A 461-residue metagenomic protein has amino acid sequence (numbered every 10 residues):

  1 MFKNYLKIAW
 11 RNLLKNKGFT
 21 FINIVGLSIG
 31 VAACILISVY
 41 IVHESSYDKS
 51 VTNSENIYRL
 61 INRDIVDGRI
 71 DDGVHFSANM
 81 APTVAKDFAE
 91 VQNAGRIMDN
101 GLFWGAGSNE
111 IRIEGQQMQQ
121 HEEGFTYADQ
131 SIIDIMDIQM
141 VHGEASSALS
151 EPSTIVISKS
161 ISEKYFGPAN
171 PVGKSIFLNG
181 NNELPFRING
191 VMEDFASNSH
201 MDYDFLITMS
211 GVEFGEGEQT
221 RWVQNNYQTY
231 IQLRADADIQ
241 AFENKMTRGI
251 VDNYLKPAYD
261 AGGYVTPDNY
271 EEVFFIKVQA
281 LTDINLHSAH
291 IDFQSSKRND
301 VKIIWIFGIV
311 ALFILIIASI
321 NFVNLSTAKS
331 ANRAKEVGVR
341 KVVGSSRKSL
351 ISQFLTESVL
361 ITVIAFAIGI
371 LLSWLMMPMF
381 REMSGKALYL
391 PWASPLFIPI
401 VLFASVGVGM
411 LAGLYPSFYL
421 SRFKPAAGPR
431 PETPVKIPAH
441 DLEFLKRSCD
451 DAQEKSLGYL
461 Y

Functional and structural regions predicted by a protein language model:
M1-R11, K15, V51, L102 (+4 more regions): Membrane-helix entry/capping segments
L6-I22, G26, A318-I361, R422-T433: Intracellular coupling helices
N16-S45, A439, E443-G458: Short, strongly hydrophobic transmembrane alpha-helices
A32, L36, K277, V359-R422 (+1 more regions): Small-residue-rich transmembrane alpha-helices
I37-G107, V223-Y230, E243-N244, K256 (+5 more regions): Membrane-proximal extracellular/periplasmic loop immediately following the first transmembrane helix
N79, I97-E151, N189-V191, F205-L206: The feature marks short, hydrophobic/small-residue-biased sequence motifs that occur predominantly
T126-H142, S153-N299: Mid-to-C-terminal secondary-structure elements that act as membrane-proximal/extracytoplasmic interface segments
I303-N324: Selective detector of the "anchor" transmembrane alpha-helix that sits immediately C-terminal
